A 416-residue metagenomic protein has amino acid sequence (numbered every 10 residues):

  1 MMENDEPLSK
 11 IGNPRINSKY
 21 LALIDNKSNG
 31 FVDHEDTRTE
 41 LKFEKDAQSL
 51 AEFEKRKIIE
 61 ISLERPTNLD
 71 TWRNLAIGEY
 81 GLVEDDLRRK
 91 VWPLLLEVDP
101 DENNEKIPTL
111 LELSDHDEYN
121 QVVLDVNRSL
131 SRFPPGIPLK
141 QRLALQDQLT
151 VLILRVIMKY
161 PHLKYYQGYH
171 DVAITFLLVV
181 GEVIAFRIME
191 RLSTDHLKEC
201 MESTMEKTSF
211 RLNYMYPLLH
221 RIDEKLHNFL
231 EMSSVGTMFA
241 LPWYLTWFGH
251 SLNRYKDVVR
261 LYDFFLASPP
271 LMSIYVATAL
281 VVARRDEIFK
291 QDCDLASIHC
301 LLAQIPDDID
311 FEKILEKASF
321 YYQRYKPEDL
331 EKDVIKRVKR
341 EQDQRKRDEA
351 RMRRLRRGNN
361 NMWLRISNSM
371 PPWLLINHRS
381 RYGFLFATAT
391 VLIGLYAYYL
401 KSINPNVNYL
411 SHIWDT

Functional and structural regions predicted by a protein language model:
M1-Y160, L271, R345-T416: N-terminal transition regions in large eukaryotic proteins
K42, D46-F53, E64, F186 (+2 more regions): Extended, Lys/Glu/Leu-rich amphipathic alpha-helical scaffolds
L69, P100, L218-I222, N253-V258 (+2 more regions): Coil-to-helix interface segments in alpha-helical RNA-associated scaffolds, predominantly tandem hairpin repeats
R73, I77-G78, W92, L96 (+15 more regions): Amphipathic alpha-helical interaction motifs in eukaryotic regulatory proteins
F133-R142, I153-Y160, I222-S234, F239-W247 (+2 more regions): Active-site-adjacent structural elements in folded domains
G168, V179-I188: Classical protein tyrosine phosphatase
S234-C293, F386-T390, G394: Long, repeat-rich segments with strong aromatic
